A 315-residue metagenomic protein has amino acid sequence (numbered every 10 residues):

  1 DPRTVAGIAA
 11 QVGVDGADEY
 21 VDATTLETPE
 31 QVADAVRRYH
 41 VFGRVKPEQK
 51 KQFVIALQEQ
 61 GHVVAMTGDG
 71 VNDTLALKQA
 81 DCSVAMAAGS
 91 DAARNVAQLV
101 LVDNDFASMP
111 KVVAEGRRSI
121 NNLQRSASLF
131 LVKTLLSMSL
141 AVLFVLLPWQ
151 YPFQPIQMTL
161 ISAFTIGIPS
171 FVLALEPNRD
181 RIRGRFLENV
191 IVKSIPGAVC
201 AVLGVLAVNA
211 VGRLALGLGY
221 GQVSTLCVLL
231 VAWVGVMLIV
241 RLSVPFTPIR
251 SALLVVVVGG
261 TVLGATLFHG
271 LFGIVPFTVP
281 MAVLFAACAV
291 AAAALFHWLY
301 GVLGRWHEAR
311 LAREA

Functional and structural regions predicted by a protein language model:
D1-G13, N72, A76, L140: Cytosolic catalytic regions of ATP/NTP-dependent phosphoryl-transfer enzymes
V12-A65, A80, A85-R250, G259-H269: Membrane-embedded transport module
V192, V199, A291-W298: Long, non-coiled-coil amphipathic alpha-helical linker/lever segments that couple catalytic cores to other domains
A215, L267-L284: Extracellular/periplasmic helix-loop-helix junctions in multi-pass membrane proteins
V228-V231, V279-A294: Small-residue-rich transmembrane alpha-helices that serve as helix-helix interface/gating elements in multipass
S243-F246, L295-E314: Membrane-interface capping segments at transmembrane-helix boundaries
